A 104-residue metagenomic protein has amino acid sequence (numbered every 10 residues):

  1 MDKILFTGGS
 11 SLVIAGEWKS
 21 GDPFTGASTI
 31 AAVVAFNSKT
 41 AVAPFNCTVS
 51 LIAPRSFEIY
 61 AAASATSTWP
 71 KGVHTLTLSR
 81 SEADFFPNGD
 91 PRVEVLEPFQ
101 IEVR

Functional and structural regions predicted by a protein language model:
M1-R104: Contiguous segments within soluble domain cores/interaction surfaces
